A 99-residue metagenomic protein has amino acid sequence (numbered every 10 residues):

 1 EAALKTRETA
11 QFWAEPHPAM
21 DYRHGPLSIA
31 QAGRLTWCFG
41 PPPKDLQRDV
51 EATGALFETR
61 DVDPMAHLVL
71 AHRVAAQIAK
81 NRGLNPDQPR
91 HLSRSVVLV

Functional and structural regions predicted by a protein language model:
E1-V99: A SIS-like phosphosugar-recognition module
